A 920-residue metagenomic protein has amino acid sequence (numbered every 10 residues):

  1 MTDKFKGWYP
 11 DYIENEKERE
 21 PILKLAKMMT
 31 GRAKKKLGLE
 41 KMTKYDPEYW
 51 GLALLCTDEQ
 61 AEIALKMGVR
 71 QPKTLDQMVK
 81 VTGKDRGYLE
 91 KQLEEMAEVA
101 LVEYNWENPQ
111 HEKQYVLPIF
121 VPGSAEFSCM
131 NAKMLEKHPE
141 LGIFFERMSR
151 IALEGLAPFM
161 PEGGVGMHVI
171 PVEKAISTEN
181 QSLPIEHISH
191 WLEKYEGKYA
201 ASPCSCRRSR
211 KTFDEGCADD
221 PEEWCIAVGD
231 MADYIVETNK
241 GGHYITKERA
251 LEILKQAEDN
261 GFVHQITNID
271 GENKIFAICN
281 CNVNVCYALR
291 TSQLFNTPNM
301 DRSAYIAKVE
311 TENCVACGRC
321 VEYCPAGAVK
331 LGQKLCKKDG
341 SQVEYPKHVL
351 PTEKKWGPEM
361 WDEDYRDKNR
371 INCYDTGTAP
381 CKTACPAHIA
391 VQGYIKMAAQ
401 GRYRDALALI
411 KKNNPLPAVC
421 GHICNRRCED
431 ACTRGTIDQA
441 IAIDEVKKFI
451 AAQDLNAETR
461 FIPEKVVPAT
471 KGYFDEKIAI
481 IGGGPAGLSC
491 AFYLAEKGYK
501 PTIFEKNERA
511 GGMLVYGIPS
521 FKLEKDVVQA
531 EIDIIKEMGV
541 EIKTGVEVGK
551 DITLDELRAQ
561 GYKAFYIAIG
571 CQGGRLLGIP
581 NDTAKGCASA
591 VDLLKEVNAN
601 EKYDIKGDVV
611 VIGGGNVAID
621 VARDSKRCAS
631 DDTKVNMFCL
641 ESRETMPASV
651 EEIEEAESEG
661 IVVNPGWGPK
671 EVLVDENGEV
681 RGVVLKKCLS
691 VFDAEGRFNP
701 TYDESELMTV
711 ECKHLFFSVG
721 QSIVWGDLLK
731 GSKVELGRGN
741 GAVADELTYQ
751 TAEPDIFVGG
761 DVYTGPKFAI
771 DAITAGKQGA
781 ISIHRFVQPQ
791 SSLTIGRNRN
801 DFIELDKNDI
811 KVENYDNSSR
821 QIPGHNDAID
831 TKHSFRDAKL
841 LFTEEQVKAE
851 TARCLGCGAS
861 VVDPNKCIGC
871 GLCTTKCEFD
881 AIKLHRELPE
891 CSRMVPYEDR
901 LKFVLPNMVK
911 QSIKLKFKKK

Functional and structural regions predicted by a protein language model:
G68, P72, V79-V81, V99-N108 (+10 more regions): Iron-sulfur cluster-binding cysteine motifs and their immediate structural context in ferredoxin-like electron-transfer
K84, Y115, Q265-I278, L294-Y323 (+13 more regions): Ferredoxin-like iron-sulfur electron-transfer modules
H111-R150: Short, amphipathic alpha-helical interaction segments positioned at domain boundaries
A326-P380, I395, I441-I443, K447-K477 (+10 more regions): Flanking helices and flexible, charged tails adjoining ferredoxin-like Fe-S electron-transfer domains in multi-subunit
I389-A399, A440-D444, I480-V548, R575-G578 (+5 more regions): Beta1-alpha1 glycine-rich phosphate/pyrophosphate-binding loop at the start of Rossmann-like nucleotide-binding domains
I450-G472, K497, A530-K550, G574-C628 (+1 more regions): Glycine-rich dinucleotide-binding loop and its adjacent helix/turn
T583-D608, V672, E676, D693-P766: FAD-site-proximal beta/loop scaffold in flavoenzymes
V762-V787: A conserved FAD-binding loop/helix module that cradles the flavin
